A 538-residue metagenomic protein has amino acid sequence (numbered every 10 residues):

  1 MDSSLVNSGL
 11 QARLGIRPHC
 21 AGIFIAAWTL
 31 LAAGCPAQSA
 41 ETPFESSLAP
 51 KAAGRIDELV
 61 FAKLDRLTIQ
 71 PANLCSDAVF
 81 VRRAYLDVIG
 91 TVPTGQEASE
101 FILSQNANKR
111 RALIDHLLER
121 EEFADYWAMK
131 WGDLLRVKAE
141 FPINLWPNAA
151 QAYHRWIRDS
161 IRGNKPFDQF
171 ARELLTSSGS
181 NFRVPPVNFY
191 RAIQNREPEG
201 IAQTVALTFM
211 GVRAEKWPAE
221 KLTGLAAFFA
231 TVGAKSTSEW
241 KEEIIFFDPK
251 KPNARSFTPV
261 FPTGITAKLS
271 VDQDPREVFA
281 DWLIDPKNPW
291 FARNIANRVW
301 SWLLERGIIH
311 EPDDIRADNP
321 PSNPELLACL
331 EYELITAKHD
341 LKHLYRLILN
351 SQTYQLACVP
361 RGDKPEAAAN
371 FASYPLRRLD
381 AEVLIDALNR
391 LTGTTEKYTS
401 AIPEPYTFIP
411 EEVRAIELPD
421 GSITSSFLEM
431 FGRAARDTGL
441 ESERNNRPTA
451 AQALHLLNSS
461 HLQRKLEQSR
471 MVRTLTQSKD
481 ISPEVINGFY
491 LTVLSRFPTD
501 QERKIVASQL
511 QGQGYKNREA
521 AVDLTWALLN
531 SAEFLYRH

Functional and structural regions predicted by a protein language model:
M1-R17: N-terminal secretory signal peptides that target proteins for export/translocation
C20-A33: Bacterial N-terminal signal peptides
G34-S39: Boundary at the C-terminal end of the N-terminal hydrophobic targeting segment
E41-I265, E277, W290-E331, H339-T476 (+2 more regions): Short, structured secondary-structure elements that scaffold catalytic or ligand/cofactor-binding regions
L269: Penicillin-binding protein/beta-lactamase superfamily catalytic region
S495: Conserved micro-motifs of the catalytic ATP-binding
